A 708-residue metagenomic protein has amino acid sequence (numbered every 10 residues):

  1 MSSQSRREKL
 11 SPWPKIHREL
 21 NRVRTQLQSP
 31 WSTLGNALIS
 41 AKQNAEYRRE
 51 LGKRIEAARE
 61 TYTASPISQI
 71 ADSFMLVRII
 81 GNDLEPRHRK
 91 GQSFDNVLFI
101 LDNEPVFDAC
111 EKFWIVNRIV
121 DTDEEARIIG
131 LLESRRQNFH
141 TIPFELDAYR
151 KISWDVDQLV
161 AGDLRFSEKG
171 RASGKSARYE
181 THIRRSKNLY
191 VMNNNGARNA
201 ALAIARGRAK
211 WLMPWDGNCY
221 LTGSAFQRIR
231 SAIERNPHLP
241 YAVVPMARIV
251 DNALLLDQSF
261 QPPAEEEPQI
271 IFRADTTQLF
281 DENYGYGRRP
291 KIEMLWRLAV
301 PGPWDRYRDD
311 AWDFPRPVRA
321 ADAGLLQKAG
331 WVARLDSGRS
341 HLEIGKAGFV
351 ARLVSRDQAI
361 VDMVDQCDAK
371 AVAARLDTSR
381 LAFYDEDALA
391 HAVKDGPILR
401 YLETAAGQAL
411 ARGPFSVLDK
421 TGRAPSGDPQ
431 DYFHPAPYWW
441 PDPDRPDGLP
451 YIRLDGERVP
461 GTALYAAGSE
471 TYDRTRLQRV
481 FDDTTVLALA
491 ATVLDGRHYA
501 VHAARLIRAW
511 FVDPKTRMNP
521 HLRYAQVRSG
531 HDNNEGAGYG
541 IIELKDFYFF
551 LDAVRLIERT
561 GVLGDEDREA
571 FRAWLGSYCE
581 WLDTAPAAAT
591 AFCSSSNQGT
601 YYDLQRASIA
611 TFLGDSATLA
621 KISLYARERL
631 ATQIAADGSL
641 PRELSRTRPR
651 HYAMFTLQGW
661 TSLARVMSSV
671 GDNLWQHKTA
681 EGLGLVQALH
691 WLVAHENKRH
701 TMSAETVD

Functional and structural regions predicted by a protein language model:
M1-E60: Membrane-proximal basic amphipathic "stem/tether" segments
E46-D102: N-proximal low-complexity "stem/linker" segments adjacent to membrane-targeting elements
A71-F74, E104-N117, S134-H140: Short loop->beta transition adjacent to catalytic acidic/histidine clusters or analogous donor-positioning motifs
D123-A209: Active-site-proximal specificity loops/subdomain of glycosyltransferases
N188-Y190, L202, Y220-V354: Conserved catalytic core of nucleotide-sugar-dependent glycosyltransferases
R208-T222: Short beta-strand-to-loop acidic/aromatic patch adjacent to the donor-nucleotide binding site
R375-A588, S668-S669, K678-D708: Extracellular glycan-targeting catalytic surfaces
W574-D708: Extracellular polysaccharide-recognition and catalytic grooves
